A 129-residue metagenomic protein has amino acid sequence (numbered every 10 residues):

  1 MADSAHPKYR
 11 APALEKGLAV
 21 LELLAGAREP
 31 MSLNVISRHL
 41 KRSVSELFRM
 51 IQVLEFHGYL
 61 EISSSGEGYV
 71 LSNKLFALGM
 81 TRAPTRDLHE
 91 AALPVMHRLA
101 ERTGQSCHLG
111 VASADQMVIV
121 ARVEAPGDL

Functional and structural regions predicted by a protein language model:
A2-R86: N-terminal helix-turn-helix
G66-L129: Amphipathic alpha-helical effector-binding/dimerization core of metabolite-sensing transcriptional regulators
